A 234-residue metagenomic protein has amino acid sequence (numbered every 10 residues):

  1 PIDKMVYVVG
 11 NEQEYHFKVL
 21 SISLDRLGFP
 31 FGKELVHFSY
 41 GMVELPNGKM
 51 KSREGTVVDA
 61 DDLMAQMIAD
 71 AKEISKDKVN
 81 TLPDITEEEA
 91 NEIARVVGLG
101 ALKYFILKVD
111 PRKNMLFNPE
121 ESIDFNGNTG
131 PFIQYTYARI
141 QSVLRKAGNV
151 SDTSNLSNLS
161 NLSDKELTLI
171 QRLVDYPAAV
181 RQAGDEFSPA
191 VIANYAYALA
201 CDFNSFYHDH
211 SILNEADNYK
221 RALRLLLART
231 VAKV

Functional and structural regions predicted by a protein language model:
P1-V234: Non-catalytic interaction-recognition regions
